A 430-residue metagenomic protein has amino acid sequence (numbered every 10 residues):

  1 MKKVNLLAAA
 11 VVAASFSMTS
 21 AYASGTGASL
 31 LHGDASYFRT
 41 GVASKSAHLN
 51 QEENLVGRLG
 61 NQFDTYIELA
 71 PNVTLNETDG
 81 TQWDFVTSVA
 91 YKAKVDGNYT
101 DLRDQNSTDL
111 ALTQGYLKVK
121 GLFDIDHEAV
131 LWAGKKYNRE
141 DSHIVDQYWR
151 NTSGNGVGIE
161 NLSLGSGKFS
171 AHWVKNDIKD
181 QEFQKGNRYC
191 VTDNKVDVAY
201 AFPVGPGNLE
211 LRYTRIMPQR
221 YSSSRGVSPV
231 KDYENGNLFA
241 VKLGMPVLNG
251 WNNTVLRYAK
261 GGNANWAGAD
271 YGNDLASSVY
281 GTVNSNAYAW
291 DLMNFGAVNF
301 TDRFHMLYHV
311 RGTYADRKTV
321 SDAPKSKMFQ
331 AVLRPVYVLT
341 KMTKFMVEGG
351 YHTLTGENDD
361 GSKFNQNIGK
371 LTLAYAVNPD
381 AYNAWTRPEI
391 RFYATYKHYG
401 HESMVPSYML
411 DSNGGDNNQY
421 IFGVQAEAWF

Functional and structural regions predicted by a protein language model:
K2-D126, L131, E160-L162, A297 (+5 more regions): Beta-barrel outer-membrane channel/assembly domains of diderm bacteria
T26, G60-Y66, Q105-Q114, Y148-G154 (+8 more regions): Transmembrane beta-barrel outer-membrane domains
L31-A35, F85-T87, L131-A133, F169-W173 (+7 more regions): Membrane-embedded beta-strand positions of outer-membrane beta-barrel proteins
S36-L59, N98-T113, D124-K231, L275-V279 (+1 more regions): Surface-exposed coil loops of outer-membrane beta-barrel proteins
Y37-A43, L75, V89-V95, K135-R139 (+8 more regions): Transmembrane beta-strands of outer-membrane beta-barrel pores
E68-A70, Q114-Y116, G156-G158, K195-A199 (+5 more regions): Membrane-embedded beta-strand positions in outer-membrane beta-barrel channels/transporters
P203-N358, N365-L373, V377, Y420: Detector for outer-membrane/organellar transmembrane beta-barrel domains, recognizing the amphipathic beta-strand
